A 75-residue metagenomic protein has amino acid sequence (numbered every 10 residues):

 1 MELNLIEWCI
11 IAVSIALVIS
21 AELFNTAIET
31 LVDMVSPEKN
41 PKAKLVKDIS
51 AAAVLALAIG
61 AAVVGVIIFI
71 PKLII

Functional and structural regions predicted by a protein language model:
M1-A27, V35, K39, A51-I75: Hydrophobic alpha-helical transmembrane segments
K42-I49: Membrane-interface alpha-helices at helix entry/exit sites of multi-pass transporters
